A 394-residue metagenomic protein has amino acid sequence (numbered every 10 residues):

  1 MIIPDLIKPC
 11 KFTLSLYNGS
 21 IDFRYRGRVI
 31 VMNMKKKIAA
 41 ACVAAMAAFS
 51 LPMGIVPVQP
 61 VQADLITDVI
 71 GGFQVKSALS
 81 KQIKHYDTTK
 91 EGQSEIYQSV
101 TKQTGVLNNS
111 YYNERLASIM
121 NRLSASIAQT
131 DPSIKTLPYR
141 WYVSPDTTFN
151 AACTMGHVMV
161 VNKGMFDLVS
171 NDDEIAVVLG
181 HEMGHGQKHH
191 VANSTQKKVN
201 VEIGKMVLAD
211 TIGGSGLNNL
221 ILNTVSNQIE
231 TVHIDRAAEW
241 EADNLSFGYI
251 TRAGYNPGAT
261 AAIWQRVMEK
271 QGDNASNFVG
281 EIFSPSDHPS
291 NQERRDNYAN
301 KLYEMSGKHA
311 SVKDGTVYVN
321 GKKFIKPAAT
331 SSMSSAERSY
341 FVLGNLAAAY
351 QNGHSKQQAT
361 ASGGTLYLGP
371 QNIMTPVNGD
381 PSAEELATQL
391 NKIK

Functional and structural regions predicted by a protein language model:
P4-V31: Short, Lys/Arg-enriched N-terminal segments with co-localized hydrophobic residues within the first ~10-30 amino acids
N33-A45: Bacterial N-terminal signal peptides that target proteins for export
A48-P60: C-terminal segment of classical bacterial N-terminal signal peptides
P60-S99, Q129-I134, R236-N244, G248-S355 (+3 more regions): C-terminal capping/extension segments of zinc metalloprotease domains
D64-N200, R252-A253, A275-S276: Peri-catalytic and regulatory segments of divalent metal-dependent proteins
H190-T224: Post-HEXXH active-site segment of zinc metalloproteases
Q358-N378: Short glycine/threonine-rich beta-strand-turn micro-motifs
D380-K394: C-terminal partner/receptor-binding element of secreted or periplasmic proteins
